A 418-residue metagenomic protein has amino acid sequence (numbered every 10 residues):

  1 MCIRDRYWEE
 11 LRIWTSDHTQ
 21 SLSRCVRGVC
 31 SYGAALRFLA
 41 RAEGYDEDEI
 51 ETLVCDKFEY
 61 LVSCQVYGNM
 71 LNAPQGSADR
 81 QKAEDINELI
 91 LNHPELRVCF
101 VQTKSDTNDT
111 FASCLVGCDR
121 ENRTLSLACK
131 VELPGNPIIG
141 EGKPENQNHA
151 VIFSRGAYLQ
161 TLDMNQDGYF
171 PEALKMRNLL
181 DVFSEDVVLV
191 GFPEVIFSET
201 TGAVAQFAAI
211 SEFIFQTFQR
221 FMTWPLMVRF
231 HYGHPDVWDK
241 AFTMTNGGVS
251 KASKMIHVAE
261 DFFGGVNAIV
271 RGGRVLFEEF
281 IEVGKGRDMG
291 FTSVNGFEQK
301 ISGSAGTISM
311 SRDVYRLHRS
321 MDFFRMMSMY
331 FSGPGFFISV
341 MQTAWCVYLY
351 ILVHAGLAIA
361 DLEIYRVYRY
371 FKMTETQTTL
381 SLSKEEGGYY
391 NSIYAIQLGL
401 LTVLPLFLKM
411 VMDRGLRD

Functional and structural regions predicted by a protein language model:
M1-L276, F280-K285, F291-N295, Q299-D418: Glycosyltransferases that elongate glycans
